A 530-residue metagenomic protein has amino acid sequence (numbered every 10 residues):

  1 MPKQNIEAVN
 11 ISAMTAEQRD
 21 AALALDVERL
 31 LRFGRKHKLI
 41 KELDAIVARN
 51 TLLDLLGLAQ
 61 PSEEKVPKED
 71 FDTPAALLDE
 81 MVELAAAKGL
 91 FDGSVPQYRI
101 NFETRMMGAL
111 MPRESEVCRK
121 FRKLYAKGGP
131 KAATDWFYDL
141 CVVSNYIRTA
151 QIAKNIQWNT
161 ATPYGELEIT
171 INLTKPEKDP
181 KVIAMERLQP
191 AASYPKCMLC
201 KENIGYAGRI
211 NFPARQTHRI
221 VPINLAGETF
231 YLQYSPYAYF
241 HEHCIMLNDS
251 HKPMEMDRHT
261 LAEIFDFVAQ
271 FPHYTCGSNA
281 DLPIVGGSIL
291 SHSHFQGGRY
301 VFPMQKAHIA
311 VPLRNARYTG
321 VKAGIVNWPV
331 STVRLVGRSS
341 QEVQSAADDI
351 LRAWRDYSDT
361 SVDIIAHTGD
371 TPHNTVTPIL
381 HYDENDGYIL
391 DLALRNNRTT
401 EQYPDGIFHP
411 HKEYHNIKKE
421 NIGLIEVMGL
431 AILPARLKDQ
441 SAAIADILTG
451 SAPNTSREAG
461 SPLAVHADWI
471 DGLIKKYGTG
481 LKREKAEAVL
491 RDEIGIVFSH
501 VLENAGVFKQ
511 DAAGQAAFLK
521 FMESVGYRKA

Functional and structural regions predicted by a protein language model:
M1-M246, S250-P253, N327-P329, Q344-A347 (+2 more regions): Active-site microenvironments that recognize anionic phosphate/pyrophosphate groups
T217-R219, D249-Y274: Helical scaffold of the NTase/Pol beta-like nucleotidyltransferase catalytic core
H241, H273-T275, S288-L290, P303 (+2 more regions): Coil-to-beta-strand transition motifs
H259, V268-S288, G297-L351, R355-S358: Catalytic or ion-translocation cores adjacent to nucleophile or general acid/base/metal-coordination motifs in diverse
P283-S291, G369-T375: Beta-rich nucleic-acid/ligand-interaction surfaces
